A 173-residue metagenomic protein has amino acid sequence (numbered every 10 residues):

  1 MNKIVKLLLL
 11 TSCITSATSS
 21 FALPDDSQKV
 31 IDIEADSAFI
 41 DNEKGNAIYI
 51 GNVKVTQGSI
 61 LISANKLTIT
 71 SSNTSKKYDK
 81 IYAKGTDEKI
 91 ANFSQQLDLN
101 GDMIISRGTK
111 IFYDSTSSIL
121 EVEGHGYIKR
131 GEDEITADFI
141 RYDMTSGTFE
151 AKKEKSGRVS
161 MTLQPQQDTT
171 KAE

Functional and structural regions predicted by a protein language model:
M1-E173: Mature-chain termini and adjacent capping regions
